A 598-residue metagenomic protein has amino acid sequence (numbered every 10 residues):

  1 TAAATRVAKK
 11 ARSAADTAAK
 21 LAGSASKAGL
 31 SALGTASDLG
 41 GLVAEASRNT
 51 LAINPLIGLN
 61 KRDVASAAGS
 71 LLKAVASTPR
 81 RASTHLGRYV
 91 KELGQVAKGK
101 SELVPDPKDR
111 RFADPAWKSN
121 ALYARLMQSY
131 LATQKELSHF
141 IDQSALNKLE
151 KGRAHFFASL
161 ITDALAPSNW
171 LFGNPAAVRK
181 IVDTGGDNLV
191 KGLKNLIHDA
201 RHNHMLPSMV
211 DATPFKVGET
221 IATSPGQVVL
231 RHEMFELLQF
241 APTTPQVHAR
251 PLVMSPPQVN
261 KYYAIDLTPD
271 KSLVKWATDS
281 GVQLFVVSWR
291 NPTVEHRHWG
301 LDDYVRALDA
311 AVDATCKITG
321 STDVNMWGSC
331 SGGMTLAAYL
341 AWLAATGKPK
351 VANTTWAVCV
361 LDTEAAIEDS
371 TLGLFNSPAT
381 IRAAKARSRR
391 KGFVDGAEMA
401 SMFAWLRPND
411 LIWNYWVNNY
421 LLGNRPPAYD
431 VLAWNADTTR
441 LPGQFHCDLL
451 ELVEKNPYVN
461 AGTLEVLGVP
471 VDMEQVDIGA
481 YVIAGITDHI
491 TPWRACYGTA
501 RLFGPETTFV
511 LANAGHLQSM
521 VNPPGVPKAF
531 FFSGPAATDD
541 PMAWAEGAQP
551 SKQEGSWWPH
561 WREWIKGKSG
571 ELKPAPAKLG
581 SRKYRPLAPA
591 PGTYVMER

Functional and structural regions predicted by a protein language model:
T1-E236, V247-H248, F285, T499 (+6 more regions): Amphipathic, low-complexity, repeat-rich surface-exposed segments
I141-D183, L189, K317-S321, T335 (+2 more regions): Alpha/beta-hydrolase-fold enzymes
T244-I318, E368-D369, G373, L517 (+1 more regions): Cap/lid segment of the alpha/beta-hydrolase catalytic domain
T315-S331: Alpha/beta-hydrolase fold nucleophile elbow
N435-V471, I478-G479: Mobile cap/lid helix-loop segments that gate and shape the active-site cleft of serine hydrolases
Q475-A480, L502-E506: Short, proline-enriched alpha-helix->beta-strand connector loops that line the catalytic pocket of alpha/beta-hydrolase
V482-A484, D488: Short beta-strand/loop motif that positions the catalytic acidic residue of the alpha/beta-hydrolase fold
H489-A495: Conserved alpha/beta-hydrolase "acid-adjacent" motif
